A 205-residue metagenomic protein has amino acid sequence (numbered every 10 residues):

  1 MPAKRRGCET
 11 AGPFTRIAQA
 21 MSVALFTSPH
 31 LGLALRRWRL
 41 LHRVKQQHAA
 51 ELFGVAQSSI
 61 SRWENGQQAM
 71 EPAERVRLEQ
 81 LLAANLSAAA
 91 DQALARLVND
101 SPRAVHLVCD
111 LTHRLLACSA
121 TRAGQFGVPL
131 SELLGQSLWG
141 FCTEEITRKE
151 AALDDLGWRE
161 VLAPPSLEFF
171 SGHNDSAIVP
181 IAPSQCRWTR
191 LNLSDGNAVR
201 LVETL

Functional and structural regions predicted by a protein language model:
F14-L40: A short, Lys/Arg-rich alpha-helix, primarily the initiator
R43-S61: Short alpha-helical DNA-recognition segment
A69-D91: DNA major-groove recognition helix of helix-turn-helix/homeodomain DNA-binding modules
A88-A104: Short, basic/aromatic recognition patches
R103-V105, C109-L205: Sensory/regulatory domains in signal-transduction proteins
